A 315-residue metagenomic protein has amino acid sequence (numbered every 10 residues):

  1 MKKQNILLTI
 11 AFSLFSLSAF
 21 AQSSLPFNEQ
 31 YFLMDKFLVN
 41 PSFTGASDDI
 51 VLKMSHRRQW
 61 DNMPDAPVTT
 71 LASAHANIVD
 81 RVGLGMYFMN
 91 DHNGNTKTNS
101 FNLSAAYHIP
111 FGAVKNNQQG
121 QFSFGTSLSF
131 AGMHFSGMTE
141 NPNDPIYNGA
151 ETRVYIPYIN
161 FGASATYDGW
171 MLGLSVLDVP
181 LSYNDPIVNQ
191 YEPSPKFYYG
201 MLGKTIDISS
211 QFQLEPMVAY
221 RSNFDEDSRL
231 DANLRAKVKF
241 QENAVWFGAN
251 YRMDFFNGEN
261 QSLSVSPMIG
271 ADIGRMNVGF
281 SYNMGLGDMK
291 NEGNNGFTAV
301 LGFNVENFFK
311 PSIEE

Functional and structural regions predicted by a protein language model:
M1-L8: Bacterial N-terminal signal peptides that target proteins for export
L8-F15: Hydrophobic alpha-helical targeting segments used for export or membrane insertion
L17-A21: Sec/Tat signal peptide C-region and signal peptidase I cleavage site
Q22-E315: Subset of outer-membrane beta-barrel
